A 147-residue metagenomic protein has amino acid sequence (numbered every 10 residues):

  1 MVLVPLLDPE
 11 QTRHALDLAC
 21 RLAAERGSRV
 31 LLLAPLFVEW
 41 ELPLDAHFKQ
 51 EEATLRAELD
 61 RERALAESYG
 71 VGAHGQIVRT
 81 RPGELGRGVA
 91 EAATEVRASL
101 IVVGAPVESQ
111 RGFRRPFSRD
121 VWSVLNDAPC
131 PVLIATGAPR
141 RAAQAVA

Functional and structural regions predicted by a protein language model:
M1-K49, V71-H74, D127-A128, A147: Small/aliphatic-rich secondary-structure junction motif
P9, T94, P106-S109: Short glycine-rich anion-binding loops that position phosphate/pyrophosphate groups of nucleotides and phosphorylated
L18, E51-E62, G88: Short, solvent-exposed amphipathic alpha-helices that sit in or adjacent to ligand/effector-binding or catalytic
R26, V96-R97: Active-site charged/polar residues at nucleotide-handling catalytic sites that mediate phosphoryl, nucleotidyl
F48-E52, A92-T94, R119-V121: Short, hinge-like loop/turn segments at secondary-structure boundaries
V78-G88: Charged docking surfaces used in two-component/phosphorelay signaling
L100-D127, P139-A145: Glycine-rich, Arg-bearing micro-motifs that act as flexible, cationic patches
